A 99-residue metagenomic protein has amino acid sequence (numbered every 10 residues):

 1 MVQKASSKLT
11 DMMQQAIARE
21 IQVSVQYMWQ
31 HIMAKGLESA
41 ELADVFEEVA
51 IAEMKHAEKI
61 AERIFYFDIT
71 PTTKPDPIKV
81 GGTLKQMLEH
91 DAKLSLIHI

Functional and structural regions predicted by a protein language model:
V2-M12, K74-L94: Acidic/His metal-coordination segments adjacent to aromatic residues that form catalytic metal sites in metalloenzymes
M12-R19, S24-M28, D91: A structural feature that tracks compact, well-ordered secondary-structure segments with a strong bias toward
V23-Q26, A34-K74: Conserved alpha-helical segments that form or flank metal/cofactor-binding pockets of metalloenzymes
I97-I99: Conserved small/polar residues in nucleotide/adenosyl-binding loops
